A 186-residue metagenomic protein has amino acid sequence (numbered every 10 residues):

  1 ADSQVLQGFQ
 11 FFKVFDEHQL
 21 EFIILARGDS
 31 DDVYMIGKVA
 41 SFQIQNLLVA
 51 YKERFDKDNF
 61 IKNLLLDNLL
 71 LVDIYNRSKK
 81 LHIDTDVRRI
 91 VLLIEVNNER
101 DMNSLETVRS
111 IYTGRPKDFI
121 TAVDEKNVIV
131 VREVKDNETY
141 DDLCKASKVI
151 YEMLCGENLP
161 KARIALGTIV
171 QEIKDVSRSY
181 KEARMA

Functional and structural regions predicted by a protein language model:
A1-L65, S78-D86, S110, G114-P116 (+3 more regions): Alpha-helical/coil-rich non-catalytic "connector" segments in signaling and regulatory proteins
K62-A186: Hydrophobic helix-rich structural segments at or within alpha/beta enzyme and signaling domains
